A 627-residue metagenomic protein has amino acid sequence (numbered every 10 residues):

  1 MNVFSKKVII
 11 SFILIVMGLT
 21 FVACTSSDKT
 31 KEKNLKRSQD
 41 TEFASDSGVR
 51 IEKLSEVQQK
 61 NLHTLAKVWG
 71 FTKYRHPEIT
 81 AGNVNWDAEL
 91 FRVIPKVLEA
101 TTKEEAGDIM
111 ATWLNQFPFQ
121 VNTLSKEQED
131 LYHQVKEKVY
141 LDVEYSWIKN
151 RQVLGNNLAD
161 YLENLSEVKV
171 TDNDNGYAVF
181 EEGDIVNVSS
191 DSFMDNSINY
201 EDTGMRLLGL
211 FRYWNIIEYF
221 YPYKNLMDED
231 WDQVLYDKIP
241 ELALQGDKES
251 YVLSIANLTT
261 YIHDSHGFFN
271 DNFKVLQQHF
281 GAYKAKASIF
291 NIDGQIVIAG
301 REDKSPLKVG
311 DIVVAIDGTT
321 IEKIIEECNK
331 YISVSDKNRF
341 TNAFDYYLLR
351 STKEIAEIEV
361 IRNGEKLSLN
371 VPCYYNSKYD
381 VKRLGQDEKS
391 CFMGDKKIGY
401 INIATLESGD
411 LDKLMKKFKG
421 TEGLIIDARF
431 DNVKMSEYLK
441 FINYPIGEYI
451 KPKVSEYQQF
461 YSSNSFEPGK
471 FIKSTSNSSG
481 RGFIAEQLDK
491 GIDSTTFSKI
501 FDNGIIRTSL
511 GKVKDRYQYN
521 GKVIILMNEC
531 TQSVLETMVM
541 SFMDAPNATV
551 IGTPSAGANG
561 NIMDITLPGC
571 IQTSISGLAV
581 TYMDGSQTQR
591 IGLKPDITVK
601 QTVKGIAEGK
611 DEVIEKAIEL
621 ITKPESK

Functional and structural regions predicted by a protein language model:
N2-I10: Bacterial N-terminal signal peptides that target proteins for export
V22-A23: C-terminal motif of bacterial Sec signal peptides marking the signal peptidase cleavage site
K31-L98: N-terminal mature-domain "stem" immediately C-terminal to a signal peptide or N-terminal signal-anchor/transmembrane
F43, V57, K73, G82 (+9 more regions): Cleft-lining beta-strand/loop regions that shape enzyme active-site pockets
V57-Q58, H63-G70, E137-V179, V186 (+4 more regions): PDZ/PDZ-like domain segments forming the peptide/carboxylate-binding groove, activating on the N-terminal beta-strands
T64, T80-D87, F91, P95-D191 (+4 more regions): Extended, small/polar residue-biased N-terminal targeting/export presequences and adjacent propeptide/linker tracts
V68, T72-H76, Y213, P306-R339 (+5 more regions): Conserved PDZ fold ligand-binding element
Y140-E167, E302-D303, K308-T421, G592-Q601: C-terminal, low-ordered peptide segments at domain boundaries
